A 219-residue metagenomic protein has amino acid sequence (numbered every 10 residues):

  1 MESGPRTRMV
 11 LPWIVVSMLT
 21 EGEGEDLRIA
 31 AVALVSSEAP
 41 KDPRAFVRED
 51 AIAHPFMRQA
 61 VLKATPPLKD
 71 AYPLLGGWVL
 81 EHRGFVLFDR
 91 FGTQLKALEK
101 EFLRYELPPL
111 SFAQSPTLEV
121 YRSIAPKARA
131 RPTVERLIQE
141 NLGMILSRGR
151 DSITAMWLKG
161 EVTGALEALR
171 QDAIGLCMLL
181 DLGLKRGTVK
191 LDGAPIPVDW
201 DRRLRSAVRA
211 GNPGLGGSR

Functional and structural regions predicted by a protein language model:
M1-L80: Conserved RNase H-like, two-metal-ion catalytic cores of nucleic-acid enzymes
A39-D42, M57-Q59, L110-S115, G193 (+1 more regions): Glycine-rich loops and low-complexity Gly/Arg-rich segments that provide flexible linkers or classic glycine-based
H54-P132: Conserved DEDDh/DEDDy metal-dependent 3′-5′ exonuclease domain
K69-G76, L95, E99, E135 (+5 more regions): Generic detector of well-ordered alpha-helical segments enriched in charged/polar residues, highlighting helical
A97-K100, Y121-K159: Internal catalytic-core helix/loop-beta-alpha segment that presents or stabilizes conserved functional determinants
E140-D201: Acidic, Mg2+-coordinating catalytic module of metal-dependent nucleases/exonucleases that use a two-metal-ion mechanism
I196-R219: Acidic catalytic cores of enzymes that act on phosphate-bearing nucleotides/polynucleotides
